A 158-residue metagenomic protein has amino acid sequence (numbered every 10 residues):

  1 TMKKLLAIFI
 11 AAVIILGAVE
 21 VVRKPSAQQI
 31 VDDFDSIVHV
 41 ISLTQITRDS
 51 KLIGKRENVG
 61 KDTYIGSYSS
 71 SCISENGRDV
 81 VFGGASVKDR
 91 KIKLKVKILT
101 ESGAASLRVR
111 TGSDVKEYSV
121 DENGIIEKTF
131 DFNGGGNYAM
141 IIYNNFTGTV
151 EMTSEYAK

Functional and structural regions predicted by a protein language model:
L6-E20: Hydrophobic membrane-insertion alpha-helices, especially the h-region of bacterial N-terminal signal peptides
P25-G84: Transition segment at domain starts
S74, V81-I92, T129-G134: Extracellular and analogous surface-interaction loops
G77, V120-E127: Short, solvent-exposed loop/turn segments in extracellular or other extracytoplasmic domains
R90-T100: A short beta-strand element within beta-rich, extracytoplasmic domains of secreted/secretory-pathway proteins
E101-Y118: Short, surface-exposed beta-strand/strand-loop-strand elements in extracellular ectodomains
Y143-K158: Edge beta-strands of jelly-roll/beta-sandwich modules across compartments, strongly enriched in secreted/luminal
